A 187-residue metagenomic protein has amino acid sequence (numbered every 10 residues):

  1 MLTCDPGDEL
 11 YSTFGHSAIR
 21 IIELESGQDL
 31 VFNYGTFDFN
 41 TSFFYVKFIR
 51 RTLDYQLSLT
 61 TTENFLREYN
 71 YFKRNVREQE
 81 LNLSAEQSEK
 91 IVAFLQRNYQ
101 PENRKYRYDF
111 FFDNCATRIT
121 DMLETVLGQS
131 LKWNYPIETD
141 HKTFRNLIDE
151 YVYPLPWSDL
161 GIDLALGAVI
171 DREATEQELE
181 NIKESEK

Functional and structural regions predicted by a protein language model:
M1-K187: Soluble extramembrane regions of membrane proteins in the secretory/endomembrane system
